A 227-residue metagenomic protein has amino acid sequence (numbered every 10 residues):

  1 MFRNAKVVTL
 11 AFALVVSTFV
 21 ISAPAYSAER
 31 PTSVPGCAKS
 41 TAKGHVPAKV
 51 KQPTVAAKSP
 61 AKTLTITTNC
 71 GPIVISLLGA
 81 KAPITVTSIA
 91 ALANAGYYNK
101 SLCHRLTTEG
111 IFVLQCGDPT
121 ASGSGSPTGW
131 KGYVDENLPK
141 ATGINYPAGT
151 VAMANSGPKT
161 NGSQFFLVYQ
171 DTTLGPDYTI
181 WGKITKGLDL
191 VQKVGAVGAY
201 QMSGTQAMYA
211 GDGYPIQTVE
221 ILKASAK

Functional and structural regions predicted by a protein language model:
F2-V8, V16-K227: Cyclophilin-like peptidyl-prolyl cis-trans isomerases
